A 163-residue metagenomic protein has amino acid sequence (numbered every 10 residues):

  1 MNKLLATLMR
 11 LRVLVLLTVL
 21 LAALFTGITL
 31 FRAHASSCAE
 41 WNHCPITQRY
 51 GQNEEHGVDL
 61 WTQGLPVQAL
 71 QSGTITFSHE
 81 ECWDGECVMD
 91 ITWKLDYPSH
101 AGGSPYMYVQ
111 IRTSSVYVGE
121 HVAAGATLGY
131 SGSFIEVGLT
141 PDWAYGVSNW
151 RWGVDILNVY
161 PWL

Functional and structural regions predicted by a protein language model:
K3-L17: N-terminal Sec-pathway targeting helices
V15-G27: Bacterial N-terminal signal peptides
F25-S36: Sec-dependent signal peptide cleavage junction
S37-A39, H43-P45, E81-V88: Sequence contexts marking disulfide-bonded cysteines in secreted/extracellular proteins
A39-Q71, E136: Short glycine/threonine/proline-enriched tight-turn/helix- or strand-capping micro-motif at secondary-structure
P45-I46, L65-F77, V109-Q110, V122-G125: Generic structural motif
L70-S115, S133-T140: Zn2+-dependent peptidoglycan hydrolase active-site motif and core
D90-K94, E120-L163: Conserved, short, structured surface segments that act as functional micro-motifs
